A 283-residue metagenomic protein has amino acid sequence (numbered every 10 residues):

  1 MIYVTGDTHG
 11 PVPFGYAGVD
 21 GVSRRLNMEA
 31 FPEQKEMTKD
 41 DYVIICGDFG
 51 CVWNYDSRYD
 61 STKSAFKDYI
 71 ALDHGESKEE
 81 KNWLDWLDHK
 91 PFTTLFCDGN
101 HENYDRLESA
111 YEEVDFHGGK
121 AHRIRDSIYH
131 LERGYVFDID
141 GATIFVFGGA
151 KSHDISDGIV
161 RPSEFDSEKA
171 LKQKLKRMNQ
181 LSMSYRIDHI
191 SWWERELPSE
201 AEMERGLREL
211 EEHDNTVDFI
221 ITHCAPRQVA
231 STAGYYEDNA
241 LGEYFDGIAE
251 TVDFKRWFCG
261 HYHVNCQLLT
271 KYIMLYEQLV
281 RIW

Functional and structural regions predicted by a protein language model:
M1-G10, G141-A150, I221-H223, M274-E277: Active-site-proximal beta-strand elements of phosphoester/diester hydrolases
V4, V43-C46, F219-H223, F258: Structural motif
T5, P11-I139, G234-Y235, N239-F245: Core catalytic region of metal-dependent phosphoesterases/phosphodiesterases, especially metallo-beta-lactamase-like
T8-H9, F49-G50, N100-N103, A150-K151 (+2 more regions): Catalytic metal-binding/acid-base residues of hydrolase active sites
P32-K35, L210-D214, A249: Short hydrophobic patches on amphipathic alpha-helices that form coiled-coil/helix-mediated interaction surfaces
T93-C97, H122, D126, A225-W283: Conserved beta-sheet core of the metallophosphoesterase superfamily
D140-Y235: Active-site-proximal loop/helix segment associated with metal-binding centers of metalloenzymes
